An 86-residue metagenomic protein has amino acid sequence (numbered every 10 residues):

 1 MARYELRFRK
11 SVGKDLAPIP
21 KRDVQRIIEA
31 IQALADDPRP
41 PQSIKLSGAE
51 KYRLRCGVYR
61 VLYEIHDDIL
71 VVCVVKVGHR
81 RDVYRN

Functional and structural regions predicted by a protein language model:
M1-R7, S11-Q25, C56, E64-N86: Enriched for short, Lys/Arg-rich terminal
E29-L54: A short, surface-exposed loop/turn module that caps and links secondary-structure elements
